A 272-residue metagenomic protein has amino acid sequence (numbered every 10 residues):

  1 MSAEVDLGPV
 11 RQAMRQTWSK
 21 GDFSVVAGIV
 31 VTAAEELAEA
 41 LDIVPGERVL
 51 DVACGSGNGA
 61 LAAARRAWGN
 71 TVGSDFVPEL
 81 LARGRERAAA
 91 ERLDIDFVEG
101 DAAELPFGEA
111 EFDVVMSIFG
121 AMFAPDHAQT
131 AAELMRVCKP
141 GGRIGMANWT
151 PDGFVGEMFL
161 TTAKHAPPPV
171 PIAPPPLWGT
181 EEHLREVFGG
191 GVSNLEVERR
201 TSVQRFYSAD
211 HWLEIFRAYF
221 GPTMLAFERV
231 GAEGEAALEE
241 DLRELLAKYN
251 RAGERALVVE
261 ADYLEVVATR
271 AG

Functional and structural regions predicted by a protein language model:
M1-S19: N-terminal, positively charged/glycine-rich alpha-helical extensions of SAM-dependent methyltransferases
E4-L7, S56, L177-G272: Conserved Class I S-adenosyl-L-methionine
T17-A27: Class I SAM-dependent methyltransferase Rossmann-like catalytic core, especially the SAM/SAH-binding loop
G28-E47: Conserved alpha-helix/loop element of class I SAM-dependent methyltransferases that forms part of the SAM/SAH-binding
R48-L105, Q129: Class I SAM-dependent methyltransferase SAM/SAH-binding core
A103-V114: A short acidic, Gly/Pro-enriched loop at the edge of an enzyme's catalytic core that lines a small-molecule cofactor
D113-H127: A short SAM/SAH-binding and catalytic strip from SAM-dependent methyltransferases
A128-Q129, M135, K139-S208, F227 (+1 more regions): Conserved catalytic/acceptor-binding region of the Class I
